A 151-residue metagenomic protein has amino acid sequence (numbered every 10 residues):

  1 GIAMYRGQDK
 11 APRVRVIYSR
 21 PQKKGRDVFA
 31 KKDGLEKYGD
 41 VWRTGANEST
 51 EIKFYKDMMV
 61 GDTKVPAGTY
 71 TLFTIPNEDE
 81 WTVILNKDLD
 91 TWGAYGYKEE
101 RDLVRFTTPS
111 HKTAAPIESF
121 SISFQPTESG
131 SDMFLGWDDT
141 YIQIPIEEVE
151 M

Functional and structural regions predicted by a protein language model:
G1-D40, T91-M151: Primarily secretory-pathway and cell-envelope proteins
D40-W92: Mid-length scaffold segments of soluble, non-membrane domains
